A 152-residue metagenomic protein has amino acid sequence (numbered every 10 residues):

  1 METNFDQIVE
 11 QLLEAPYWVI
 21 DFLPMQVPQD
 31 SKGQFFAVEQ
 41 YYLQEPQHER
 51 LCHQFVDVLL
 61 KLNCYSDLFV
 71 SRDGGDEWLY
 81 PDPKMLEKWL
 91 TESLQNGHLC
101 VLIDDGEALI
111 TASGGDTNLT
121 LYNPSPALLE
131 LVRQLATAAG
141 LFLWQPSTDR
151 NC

Functional and structural regions predicted by a protein language model:
M1-N118, N123-C152: Structured alpha/beta or helical-core interaction and ligand-binding surfaces enriched in interleaved
